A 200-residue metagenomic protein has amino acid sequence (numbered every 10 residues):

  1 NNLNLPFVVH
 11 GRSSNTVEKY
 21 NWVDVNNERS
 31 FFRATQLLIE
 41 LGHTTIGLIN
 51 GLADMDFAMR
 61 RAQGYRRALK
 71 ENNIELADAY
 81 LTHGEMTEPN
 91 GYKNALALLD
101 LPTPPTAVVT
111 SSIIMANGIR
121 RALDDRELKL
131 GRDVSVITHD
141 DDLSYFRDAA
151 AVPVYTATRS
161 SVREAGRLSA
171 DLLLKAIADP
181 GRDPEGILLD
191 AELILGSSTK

Functional and structural regions predicted by a protein language model:
N1-R33, I114, D140-Y155: Flexible loop/hinge segments that line or gate small-molecule binding clefts
N4, T45, T106-A107: Residues that mark the start of a beta-strand
F7, Y20-W22, L48, L81 (+3 more regions): Conserved beta-strand scaffold positions in the cores of enzyme catalytic domains, especially in NTP/NDP-utilizing
F7-V8, L76, L130: Hydrophobic beta-strand scaffold residues
V23-L48, Q63, E88-A97, A116 (+2 more regions): Hydrophobic alpha-helical segments within soluble ligand-binding/sensing domains
F32-N72, E185-S198: An alpha-beta-alpha
L48, R66-Y92: Short beta-strand elements in bilobed, periplasmic/extracellular small-molecule ligand-binding domains
L96-A97, L101-K200: Flexible loop/turn connectors
